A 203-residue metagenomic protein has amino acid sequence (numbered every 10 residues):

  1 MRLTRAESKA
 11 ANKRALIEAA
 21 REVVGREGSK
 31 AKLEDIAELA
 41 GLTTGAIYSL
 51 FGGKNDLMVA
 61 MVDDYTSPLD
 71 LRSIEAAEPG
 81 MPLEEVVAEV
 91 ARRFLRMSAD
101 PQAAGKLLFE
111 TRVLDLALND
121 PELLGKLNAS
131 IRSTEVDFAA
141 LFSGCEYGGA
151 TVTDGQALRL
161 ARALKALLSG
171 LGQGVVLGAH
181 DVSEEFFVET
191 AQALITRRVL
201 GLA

Functional and structural regions predicted by a protein language model:
R5, L124-N128, R132, E146-I195 (+1 more regions): Hydrophobic/aromatic-rich alpha-helical bundle segments in the mid-to-C-terminal region
A11, A15, A19-D64: Helix-turn-helix
N12, K54, M61, Y65 (+6 more regions): Hydrophobic/aromatic residues within well-ordered alpha-helical segments
A19-R26, R72-A76, F109, V113 (+1 more regions): Solvent-exposed, amphipathic alpha-helical segments
G25-S29, I74-M81, A99, S143-A150 (+3 more regions): Short, flexible helix-adjacent loops and helix caps
A60, I74-L107, D154-L164, V188: Hydrophobic alpha-helical connector segments
E84-A91, E135, A139, E185-T196: Hydrophobic core segments within long, regular secondary-structure runs in both alpha- and beta-rich folds
D100-N128: Amphipathic alpha-helical segments used for helix-helix packing
